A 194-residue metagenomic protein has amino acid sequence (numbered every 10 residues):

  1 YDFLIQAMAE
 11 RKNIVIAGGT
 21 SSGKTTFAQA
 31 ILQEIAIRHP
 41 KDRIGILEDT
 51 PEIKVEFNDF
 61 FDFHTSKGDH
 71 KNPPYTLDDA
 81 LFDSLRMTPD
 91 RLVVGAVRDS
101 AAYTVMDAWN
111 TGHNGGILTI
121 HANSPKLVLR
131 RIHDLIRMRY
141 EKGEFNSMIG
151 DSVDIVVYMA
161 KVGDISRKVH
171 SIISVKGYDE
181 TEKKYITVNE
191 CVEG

Functional and structural regions predicted by a protein language model:
Y1-T20, T26, A30-G150, Y158-V162: Switch/coupling sub-region of P-loop NTPases
G150-G194: Conserved P-loop NTPase
